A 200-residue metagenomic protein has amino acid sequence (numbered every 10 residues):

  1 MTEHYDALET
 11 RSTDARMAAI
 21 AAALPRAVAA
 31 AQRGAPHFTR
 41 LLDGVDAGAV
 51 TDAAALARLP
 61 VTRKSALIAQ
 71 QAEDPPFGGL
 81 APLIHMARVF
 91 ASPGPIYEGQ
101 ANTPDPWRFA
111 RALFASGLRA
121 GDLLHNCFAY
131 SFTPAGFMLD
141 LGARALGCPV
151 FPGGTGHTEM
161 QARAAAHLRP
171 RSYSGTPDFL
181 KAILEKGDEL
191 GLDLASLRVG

Functional and structural regions predicted by a protein language model:
M1-A115, R119: Nucleotide 5′-phosphate-binding alpha/beta core
S12-T13, A22-L24, G94, L123-N126 (+2 more regions): A short, structure-level motif marking secondary-structure boundaries and short turns
A15, R26, G44, F137-G200: Conserved adenylate-forming
A31, S92, L124, Y173 (+1 more regions): Conserved S/T- and glycine-rich ATP-binding loop of Class I adenylate-forming
L80, N126, Y173-G175: Redox-cofactor binding/interface segments in oxidoreductases and associated redox assembly factors
G99, T133-P134, E159: Loop/helix-junction capping segments adjacent to catalytic residues or to phosphate/diphosphate-binding pockets
A115-V150: Conserved AMP-binding loop of ANL adenylate-forming enzymes
